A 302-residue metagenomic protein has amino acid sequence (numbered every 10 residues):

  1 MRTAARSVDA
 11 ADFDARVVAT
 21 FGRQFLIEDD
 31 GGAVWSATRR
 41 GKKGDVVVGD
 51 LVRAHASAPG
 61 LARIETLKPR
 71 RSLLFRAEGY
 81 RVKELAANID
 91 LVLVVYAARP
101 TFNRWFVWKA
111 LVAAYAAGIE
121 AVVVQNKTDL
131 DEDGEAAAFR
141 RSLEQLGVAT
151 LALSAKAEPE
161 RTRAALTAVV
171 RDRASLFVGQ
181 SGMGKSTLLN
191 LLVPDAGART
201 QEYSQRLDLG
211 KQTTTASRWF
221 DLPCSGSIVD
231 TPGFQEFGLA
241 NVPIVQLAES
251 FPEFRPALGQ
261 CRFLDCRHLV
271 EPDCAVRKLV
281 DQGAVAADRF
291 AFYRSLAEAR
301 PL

Functional and structural regions predicted by a protein language model:
R6-F13, W35, V46-G60, L67-V92 (+8 more regions): Helix-rich effector regions associated with P-loop NTPase G domains
R23-I27: Short aromatic-glycine-enriched beta-strand elements
A33-R40, R63: A short macromolecule-binding patch
V95-N103: Short, glycine-rich nucleotide/cofactor-binding loops
N103-A116: Amphipathic helical hotspot of TIR/SEFIR-family domains
D129-M183: Canonical P-loop GTPase G-domain recognition
S181, S186, L191: Walker A/P-loop
